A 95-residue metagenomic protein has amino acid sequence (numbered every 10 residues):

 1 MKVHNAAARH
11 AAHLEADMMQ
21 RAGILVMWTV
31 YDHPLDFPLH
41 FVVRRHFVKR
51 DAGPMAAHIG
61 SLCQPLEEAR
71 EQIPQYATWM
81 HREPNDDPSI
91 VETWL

Functional and structural regions predicted by a protein language model:
K2-R44, K49, P74: Short N-terminal "domain-start" leader segments that mark the transition from disordered tails or signal peptides into
H4, G60, V91-E92: N-terminal non-cleavable signal-anchor helices
R9, D36, M55, I90-V91: A generic signature of intrinsically disordered, low-complexity regions enriched in glycine/proline and charged/polar
R21, R44-H46, I59, N85 (+1 more regions): Generic preference for flexible, low-structure residues
A52-E83: A short, charged, amphipathic alpha-helix used as a generic interaction element across diverse proteins
T78-L95: Short, mixed-charge low-complexity intrinsically disordered segments
